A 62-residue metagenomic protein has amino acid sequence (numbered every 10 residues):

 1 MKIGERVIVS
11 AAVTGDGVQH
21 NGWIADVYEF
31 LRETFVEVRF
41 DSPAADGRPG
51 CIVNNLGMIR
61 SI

Functional and structural regions predicted by a protein language model:
M1, V27-R32: Intrinsic low-complexity, intrinsically disordered segments enriched in polar/basic residues
M1-G17: Short coil-to-beta transition motif at edge beta-strands of beta-rich domains
I3, E33, E37-I62: Intrinsically disordered, low-complexity, charged/polar segments
E5, V9-S10, W23, S42-P43: N-terminal cationic amphipathic segment used for targeting or macromolecule association
A11, Y28-E29, F40: Conserved "cap/hinge" positions at secondary-structure junctions
V13, V27, D46-G47: Short stretches within intrinsically disordered, low-complexity N-terminal or propeptide regions
V18-E29: Short beta-strand-centered aromatic/proline hotspots
